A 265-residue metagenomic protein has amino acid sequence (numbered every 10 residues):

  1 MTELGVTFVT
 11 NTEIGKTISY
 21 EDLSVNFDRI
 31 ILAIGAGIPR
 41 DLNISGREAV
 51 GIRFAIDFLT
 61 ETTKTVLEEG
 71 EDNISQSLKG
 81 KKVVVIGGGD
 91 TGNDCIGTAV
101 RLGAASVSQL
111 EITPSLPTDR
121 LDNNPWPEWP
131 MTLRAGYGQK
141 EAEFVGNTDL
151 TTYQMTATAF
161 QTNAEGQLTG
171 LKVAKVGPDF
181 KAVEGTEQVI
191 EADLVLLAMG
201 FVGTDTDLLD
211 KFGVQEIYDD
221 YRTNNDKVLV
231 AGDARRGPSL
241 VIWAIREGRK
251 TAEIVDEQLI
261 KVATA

Functional and structural regions predicted by a protein language model:
M1-R40, V66-N73, V100-V214: A Rossmann-like FAD-binding core segment of flavoenzymes
T2-E13, P39-L102, D210-L229, A234: Glycine-rich dinucleotide-binding loop and its adjacent helix/turn
V84-G89, G97, E143-L150, G185 (+2 more regions): Hydrophobic alpha-helical scaffolding
G92-G97, L102-G103, A231-V262: A conserved FAD-binding loop/helix module that cradles the flavin
T118-N123, D256-A265: Active-site-proximal substrate-binding core of FAD-dependent oxidoreductases
A164, D219, R246: Short, ordered coil/turn segments that flank beta-strands lining enzyme active or ligand-binding pockets
